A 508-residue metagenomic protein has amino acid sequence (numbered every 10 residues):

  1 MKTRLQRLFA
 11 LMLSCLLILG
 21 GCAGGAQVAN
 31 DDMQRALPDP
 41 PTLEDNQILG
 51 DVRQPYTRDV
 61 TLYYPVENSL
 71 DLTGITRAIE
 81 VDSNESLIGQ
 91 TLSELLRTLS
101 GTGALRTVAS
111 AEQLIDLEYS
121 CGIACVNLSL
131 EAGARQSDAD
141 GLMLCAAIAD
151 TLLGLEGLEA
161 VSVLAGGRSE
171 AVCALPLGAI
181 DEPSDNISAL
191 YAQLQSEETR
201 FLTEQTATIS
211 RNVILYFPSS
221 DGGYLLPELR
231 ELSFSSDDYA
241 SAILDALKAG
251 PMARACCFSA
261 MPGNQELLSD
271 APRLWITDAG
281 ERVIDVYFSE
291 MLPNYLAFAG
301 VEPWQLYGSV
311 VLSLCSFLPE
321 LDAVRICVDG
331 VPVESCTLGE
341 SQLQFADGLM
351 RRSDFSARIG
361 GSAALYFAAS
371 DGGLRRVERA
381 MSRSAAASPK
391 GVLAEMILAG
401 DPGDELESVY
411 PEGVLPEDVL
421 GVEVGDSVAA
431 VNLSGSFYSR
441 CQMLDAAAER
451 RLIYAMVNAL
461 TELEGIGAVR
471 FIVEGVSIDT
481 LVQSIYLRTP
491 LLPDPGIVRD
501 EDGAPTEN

Functional and structural regions predicted by a protein language model:
R4-L11, L16-N508: Bimodal "functional hotspot" detector
